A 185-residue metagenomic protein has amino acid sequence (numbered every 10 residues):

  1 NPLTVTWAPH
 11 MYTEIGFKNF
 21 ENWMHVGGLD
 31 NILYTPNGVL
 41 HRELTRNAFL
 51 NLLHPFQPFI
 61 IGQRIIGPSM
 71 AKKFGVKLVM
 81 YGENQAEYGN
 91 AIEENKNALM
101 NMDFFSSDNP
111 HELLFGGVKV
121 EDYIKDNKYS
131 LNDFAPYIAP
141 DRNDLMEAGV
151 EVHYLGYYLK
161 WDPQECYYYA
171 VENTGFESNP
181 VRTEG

Functional and structural regions predicted by a protein language model:
P2-G185: Nucleotide-activated chemistry modules centered on ATP-dependent adenylation/adenylyltransferase
